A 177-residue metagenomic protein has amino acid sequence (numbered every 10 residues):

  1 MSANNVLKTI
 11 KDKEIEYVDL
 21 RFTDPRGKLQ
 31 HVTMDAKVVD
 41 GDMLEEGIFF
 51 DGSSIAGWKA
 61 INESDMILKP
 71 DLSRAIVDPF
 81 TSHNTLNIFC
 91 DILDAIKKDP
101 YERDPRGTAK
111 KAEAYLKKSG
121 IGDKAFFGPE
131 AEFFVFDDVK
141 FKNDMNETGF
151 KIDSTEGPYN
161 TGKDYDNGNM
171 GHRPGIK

Functional and structural regions predicted by a protein language model:
M1-K177: Glycine-rich, acidic/polar active-site loops that bind/position phosphate-bearing ligands
